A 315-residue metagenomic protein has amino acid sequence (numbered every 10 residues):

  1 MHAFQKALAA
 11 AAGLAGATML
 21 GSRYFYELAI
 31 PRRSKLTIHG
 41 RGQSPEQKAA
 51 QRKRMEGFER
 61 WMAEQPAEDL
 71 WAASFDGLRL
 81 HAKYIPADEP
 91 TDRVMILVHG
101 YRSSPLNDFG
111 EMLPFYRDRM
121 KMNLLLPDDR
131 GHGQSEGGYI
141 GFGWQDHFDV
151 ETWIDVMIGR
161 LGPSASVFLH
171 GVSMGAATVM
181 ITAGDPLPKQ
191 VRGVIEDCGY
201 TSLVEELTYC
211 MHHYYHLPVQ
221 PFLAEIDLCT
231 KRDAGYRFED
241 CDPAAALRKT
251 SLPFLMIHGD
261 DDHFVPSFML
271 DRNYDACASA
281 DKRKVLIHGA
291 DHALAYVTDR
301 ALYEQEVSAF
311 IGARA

Functional and structural regions predicted by a protein language model:
A7-A72: An N-terminal hydrophobic leader/cap segment in hydrolases
Y101-F115: The serine-hydrolase catalytic nucleophile loop
Y116-E136: Conserved alpha/beta-hydrolase
I140-L161: Alpha/beta-hydrolase active-site loop
I181-Y236, A245: Hydrolase active-site cap/lid region
P243, L252, P266-D275: Short alpha-helix in the alpha/beta-hydrolase fold that links the catalytic acid
K249-S251, M256-H258, D262: Short beta-strand/loop motif that positions the catalytic acidic residue of the alpha/beta-hydrolase fold
A290-E304: Catalytic histidine-centered segment of alpha/beta-hydrolase-like enzymes
